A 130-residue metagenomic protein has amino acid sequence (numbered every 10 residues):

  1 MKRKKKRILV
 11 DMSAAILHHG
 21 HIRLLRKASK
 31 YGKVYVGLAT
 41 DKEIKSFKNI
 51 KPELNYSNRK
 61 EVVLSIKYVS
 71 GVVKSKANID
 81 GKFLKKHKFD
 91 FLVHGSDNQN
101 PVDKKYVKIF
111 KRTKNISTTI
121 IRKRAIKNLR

Functional and structural regions predicted by a protein language model:
M1-R130: Nucleotidyltransferase catalytic core that binds NTPs
